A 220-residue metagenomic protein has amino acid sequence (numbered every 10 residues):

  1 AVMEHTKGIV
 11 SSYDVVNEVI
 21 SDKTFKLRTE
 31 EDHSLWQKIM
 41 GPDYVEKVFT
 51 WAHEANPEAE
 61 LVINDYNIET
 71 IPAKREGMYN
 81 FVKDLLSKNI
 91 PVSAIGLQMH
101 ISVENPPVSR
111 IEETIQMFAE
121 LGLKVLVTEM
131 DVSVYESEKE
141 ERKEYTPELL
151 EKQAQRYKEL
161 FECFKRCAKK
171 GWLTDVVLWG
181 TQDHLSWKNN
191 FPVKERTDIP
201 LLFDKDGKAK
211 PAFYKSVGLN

Functional and structural regions predicted by a protein language model:
A1: Active-site-adjacent "subsite" loops/lids of carbohydrate-active enzymes
H5-G8, D14, V19-P42, K47-W51 (+3 more regions): Aromatic-rich peripheral "rim/lid" segments of glycoside hydrolase catalytic domains that contact and position glycan
I20-D22, I68-P72, S102-N105: Short, small-residue-enriched loops and turns at beta-alpha junctions that line or gate enzyme active sites
S34-K38, P57-K74: Acidic/glycine-enriched edge-of-secondary-structure segments
V62-N64, A94-Q98, L126-E129: Short, conserved beta-strand edge motifs with alternating hydrophobic and charged residues
N67-S93, Q182, S186-W187: Substrate-binding cleft/loops of secretory-pathway carbohydrate-active enzymes
